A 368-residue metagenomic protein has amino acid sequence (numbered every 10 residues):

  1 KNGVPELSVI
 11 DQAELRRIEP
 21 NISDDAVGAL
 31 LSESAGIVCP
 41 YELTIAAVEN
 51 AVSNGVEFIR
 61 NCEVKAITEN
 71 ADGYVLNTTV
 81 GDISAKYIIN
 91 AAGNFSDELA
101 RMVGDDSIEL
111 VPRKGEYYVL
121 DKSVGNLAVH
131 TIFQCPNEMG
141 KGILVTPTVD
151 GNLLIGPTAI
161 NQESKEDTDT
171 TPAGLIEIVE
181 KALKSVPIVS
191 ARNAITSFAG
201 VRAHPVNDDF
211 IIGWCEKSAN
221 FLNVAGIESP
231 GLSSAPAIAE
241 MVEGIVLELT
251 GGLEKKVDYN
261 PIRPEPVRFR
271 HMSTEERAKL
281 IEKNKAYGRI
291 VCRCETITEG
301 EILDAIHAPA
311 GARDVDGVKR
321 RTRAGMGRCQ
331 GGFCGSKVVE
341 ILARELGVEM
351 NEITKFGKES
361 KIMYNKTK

Functional and structural regions predicted by a protein language model:
K1-I18, V27, G142-I143: Dinucleotide-binding Rossmann-like beta1-alpha1 core, especially the glycine-rich loop that anchors the ADP
L30, S34-Y87, F95: Helical element adjacent to the flavin cofactor pocket in flavoenzyme catalytic cores
A46, G140, V149-D150, N161-I290 (+4 more regions): C-terminal catalytic lobe of FAD-dependent flavoproteins
I67-G156, I160-T171, E180, V186-V189 (+1 more regions): Flavin-dependent oxidoreductases
C292-C294, C329, C334: Short cysteine clusters
G331-R344: Alpha-helical interaction/regulatory segments in DNA maintenance proteins
G347-K368: Low-complexity, small/polar and acidic-rich linker and loop segments
